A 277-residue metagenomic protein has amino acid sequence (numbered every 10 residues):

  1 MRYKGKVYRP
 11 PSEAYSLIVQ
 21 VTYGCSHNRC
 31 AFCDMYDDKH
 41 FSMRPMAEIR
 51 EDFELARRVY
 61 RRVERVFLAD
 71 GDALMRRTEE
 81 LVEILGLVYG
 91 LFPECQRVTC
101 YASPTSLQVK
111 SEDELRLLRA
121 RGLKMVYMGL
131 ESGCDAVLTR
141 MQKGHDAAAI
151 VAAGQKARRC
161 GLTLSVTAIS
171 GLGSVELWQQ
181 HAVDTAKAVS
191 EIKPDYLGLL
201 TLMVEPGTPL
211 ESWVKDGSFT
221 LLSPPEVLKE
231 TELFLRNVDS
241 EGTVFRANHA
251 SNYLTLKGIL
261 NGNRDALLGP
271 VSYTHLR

Functional and structural regions predicted by a protein language model:
K6-E48: Canonical Radical SAM [4Fe-4S] cluster-binding loop centered on the CxxxCxxC motif and its immediate flanking residues
F41-E48, R76, E80, Q142-A149 (+3 more regions): Alpha-helix N-cap and loop-to-helix initiation/capping positions
R57-R159, D239: Conserved SAM/AdoMet-binding glycine-rich loop
G71, Y101-T105, E131-G133, I169-G173 (+2 more regions): Active-site beta-loop-alpha junctions enriched in small/polar residues
V82-G86, L177-P194, L221-P225, Y253-G269: Short, electropositive alpha-helical surface patch
M125, A148-P209, P224-N248: Conserved C-terminal portion of the radical SAM core fold that forms the substrate/S-adenosylmethionine-binding
P209-S218: Short, glycine-/aromatic-enriched active-site segment of Class I SAM-dependent methyltransferases
T274-H275: Conserved small/polar residues in nucleotide/adenosyl-binding loops
